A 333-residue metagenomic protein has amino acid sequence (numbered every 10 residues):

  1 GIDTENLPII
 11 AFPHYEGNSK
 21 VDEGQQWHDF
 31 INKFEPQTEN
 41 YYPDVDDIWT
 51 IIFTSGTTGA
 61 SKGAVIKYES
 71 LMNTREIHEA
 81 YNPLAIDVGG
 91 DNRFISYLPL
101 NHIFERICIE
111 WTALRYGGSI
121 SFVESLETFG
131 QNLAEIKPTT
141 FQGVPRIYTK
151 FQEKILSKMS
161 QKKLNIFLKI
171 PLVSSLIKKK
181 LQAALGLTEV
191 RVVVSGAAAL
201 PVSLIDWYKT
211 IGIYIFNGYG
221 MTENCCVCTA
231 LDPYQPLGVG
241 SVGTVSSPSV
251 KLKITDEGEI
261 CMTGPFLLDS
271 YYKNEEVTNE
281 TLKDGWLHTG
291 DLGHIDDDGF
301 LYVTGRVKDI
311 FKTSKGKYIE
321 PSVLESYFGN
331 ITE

Functional and structural regions predicted by a protein language model:
I2-V45, I155-A184: ANL superfamily adenylate-forming
A11, N32-F53, A60, A85-R93: Conserved pre-ATP/AMP-binding loop-to-beta segment of ANL
I48, T54-T57, F94, P99 (+4 more regions): Conserved S/T- and glycine-rich ATP-binding loop of Class I adenylate-forming
W49-R75: Conserved AMP-binding A3 loop
M72-R93, L100-K180, E189, Y214: Conserved AMP-binding/adenylation subdomain of ANL enzymes
S121, E189-R191, S195, V202-G258 (+2 more regions): Conserved ATP-binding loop and adjacent catalytic segment of the adenylate-forming AMP-binding
P248-S249, K253-T255, E259-T313: Conserved ATP-binding/catalytic segment of the ANL
L292, I331-E333: C-terminal boundary motif of the adenylate-forming
